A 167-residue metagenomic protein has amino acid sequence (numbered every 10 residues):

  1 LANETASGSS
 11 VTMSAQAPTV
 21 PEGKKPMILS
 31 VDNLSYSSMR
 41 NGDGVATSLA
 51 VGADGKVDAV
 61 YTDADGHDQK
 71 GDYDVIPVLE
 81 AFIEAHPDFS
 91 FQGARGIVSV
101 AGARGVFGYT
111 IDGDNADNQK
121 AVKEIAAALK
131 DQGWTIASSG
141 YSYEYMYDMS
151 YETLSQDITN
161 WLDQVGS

Functional and structural regions predicted by a protein language model:
L1-S10, Q16: N-terminal module-boundary/linker segments of secreted carbohydrate-active enzymes
M13, G23-M27, S35-S167: Metal-dependent polysaccharide deacetylase catalytic core of the NodB/CE4 family, i.e., the active-site-bearing domain
P18-P21: Short glycine-biased active-site loop of nucleotidyltransferases that positions the nucleotide triphosphate and helps
S30: Generic enzyme active-site microenvironment
